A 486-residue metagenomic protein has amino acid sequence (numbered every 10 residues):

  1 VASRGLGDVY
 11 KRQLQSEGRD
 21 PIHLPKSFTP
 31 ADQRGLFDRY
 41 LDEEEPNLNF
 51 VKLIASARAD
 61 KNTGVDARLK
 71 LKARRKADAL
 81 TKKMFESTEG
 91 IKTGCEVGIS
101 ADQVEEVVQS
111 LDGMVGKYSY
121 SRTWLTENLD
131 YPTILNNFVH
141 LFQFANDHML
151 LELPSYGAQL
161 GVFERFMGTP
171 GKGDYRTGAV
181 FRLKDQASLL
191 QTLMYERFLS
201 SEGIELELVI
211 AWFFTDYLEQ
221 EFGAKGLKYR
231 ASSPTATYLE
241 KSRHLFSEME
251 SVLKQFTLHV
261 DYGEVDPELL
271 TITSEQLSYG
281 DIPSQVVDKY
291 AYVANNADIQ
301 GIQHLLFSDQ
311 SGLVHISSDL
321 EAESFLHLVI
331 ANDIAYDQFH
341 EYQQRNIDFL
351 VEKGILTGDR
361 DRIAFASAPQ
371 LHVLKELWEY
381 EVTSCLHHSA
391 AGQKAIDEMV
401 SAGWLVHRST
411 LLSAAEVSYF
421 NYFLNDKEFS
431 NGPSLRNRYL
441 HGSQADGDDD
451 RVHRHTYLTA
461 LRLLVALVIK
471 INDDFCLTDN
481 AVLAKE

Functional and structural regions predicted by a protein language model:
V1-Q13: Single conserved hydrophobic/aromatic residue that forms the stacking wall/gate of nucleotide- or nucleobase-binding
S3, S16, S27, S56 (+26 more regions): Generic serine detector
Y10, Y40, Y118-Y120, Y131 (+15 more regions): Sequence-level detector for tyrosine residue identity
K11-A224, A231, P433-S434, D450-E486: Amphipathic, Lys/Arg-enriched alpha-helical patches that create a basic surface for binding polyanionic ligands
Q13-Q15, K26, Q33, Q103 (+16 more regions): Residue-identity detector for glutamine
E105-V108, D112, V139, A211 (+8 more regions): Generic detector of well-ordered alpha-helical segments enriched in charged/polar residues, highlighting helical
K172, R176-A335: Short, amphipathic alpha-helical interface elements at domain boundaries that mediate macromolecular binding
D266-E486: Amphipathic, oligomerization/interface secondary-structure segments
